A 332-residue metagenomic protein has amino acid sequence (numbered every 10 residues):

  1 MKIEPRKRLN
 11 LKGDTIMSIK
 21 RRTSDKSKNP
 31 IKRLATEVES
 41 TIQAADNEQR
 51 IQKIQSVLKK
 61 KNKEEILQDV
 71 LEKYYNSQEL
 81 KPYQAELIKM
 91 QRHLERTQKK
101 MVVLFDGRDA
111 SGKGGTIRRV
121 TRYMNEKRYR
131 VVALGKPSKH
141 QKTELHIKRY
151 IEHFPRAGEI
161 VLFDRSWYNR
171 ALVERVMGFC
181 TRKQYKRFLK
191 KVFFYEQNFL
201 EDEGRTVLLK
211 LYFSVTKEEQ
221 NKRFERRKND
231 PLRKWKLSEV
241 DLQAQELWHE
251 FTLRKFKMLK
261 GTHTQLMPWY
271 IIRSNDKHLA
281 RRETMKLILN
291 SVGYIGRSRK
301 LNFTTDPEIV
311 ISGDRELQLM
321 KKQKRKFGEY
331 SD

Functional and structural regions predicted by a protein language model:
K2-D332: Glycine-rich phosphate-binding loop of ATP-dependent small-molecule kinases
